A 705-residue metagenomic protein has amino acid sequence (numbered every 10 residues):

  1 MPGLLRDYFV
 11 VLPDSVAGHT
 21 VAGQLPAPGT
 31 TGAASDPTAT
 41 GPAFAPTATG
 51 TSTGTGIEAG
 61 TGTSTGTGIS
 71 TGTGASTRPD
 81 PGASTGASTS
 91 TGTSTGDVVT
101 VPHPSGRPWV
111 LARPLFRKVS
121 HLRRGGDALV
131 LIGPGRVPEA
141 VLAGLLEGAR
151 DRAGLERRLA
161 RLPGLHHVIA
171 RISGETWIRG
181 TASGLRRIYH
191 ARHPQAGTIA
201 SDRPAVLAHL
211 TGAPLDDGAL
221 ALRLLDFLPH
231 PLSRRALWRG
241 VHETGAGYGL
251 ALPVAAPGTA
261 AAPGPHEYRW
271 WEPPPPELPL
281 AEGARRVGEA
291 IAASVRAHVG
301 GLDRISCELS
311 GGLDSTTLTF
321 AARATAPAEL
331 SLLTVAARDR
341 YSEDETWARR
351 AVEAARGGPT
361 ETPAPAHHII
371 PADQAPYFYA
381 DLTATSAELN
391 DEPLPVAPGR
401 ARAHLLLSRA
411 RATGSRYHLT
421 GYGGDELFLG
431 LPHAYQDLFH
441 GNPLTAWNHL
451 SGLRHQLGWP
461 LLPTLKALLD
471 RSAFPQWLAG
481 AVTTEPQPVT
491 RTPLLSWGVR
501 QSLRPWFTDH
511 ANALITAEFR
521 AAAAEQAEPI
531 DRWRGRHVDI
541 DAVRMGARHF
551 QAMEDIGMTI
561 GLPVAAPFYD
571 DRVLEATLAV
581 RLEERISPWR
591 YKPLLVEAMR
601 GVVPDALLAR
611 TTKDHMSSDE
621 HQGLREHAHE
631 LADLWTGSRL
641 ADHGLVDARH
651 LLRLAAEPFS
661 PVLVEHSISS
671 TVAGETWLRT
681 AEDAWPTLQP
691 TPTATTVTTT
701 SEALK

Functional and structural regions predicted by a protein language model:
M1-G56, G60, G66, G72 (+2 more regions): Cysteine-centered catalytic environments shared across enzyme families
A153, A213-A219, E528-D541, P588-R590 (+2 more regions): Structural motif
E175-W177, V254-T259, W270-L514, I556-A565 (+2 more regions): ATP-dependent adenylate-handling active sites, centered on carboxylate activation for C-N bond formation
T211-G212, G218, D226, S587-T611: Charge-dense polyanion-binding interfaces
A221-P229, L405-S408, I540-D555, H666-A684: Short, hydrophobic/amphipathic alpha-helical patches that form generic packing surfaces within helical domains
P432, V602-E665: PAPS-dependent sulfotransferase catalytic core
R520-M553, I560: Alpha/beta-hydrolase fold catalytic core
G637-K705: Acidic, carboxylate-rich catalytic segments that either coordinate divalent cations
